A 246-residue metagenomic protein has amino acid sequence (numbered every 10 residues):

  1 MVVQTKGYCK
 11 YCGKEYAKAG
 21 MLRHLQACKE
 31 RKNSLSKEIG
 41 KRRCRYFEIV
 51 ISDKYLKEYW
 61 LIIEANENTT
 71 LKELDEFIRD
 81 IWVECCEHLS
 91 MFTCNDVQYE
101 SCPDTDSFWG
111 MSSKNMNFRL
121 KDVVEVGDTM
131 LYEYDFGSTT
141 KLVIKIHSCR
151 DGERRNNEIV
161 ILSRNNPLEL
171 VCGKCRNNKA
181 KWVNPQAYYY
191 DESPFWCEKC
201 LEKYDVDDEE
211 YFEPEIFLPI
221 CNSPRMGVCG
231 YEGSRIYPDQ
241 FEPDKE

Functional and structural regions predicted by a protein language model:
M1-E246: Short linear regulatory motifs enriched in tryptophan with gly/pro/ser
